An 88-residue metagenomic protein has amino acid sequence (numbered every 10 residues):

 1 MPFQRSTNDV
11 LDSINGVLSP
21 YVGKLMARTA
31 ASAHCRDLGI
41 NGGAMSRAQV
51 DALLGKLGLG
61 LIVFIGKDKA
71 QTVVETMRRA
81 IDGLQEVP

Functional and structural regions predicted by a protein language model:
M1-P2: Hydrophobic membrane-targeting and insertion signals
S6-C35: N-terminal acidic leader/helix
V17, D37, K56, G60 (+1 more regions): Solvent-exposed, charged/polar functional surfaces in cytosolic regulatory/catalytic domains
Y21-T29, I65-T72, P88: Long, hydrophobic, amphipathic alpha-helical segments used as structural scaffolds
I40-T76: Short, charged early-sequence alpha-helical segments and their helix-coil boundaries
E75-P88: Short, charged, intrinsically disordered terminal tails
